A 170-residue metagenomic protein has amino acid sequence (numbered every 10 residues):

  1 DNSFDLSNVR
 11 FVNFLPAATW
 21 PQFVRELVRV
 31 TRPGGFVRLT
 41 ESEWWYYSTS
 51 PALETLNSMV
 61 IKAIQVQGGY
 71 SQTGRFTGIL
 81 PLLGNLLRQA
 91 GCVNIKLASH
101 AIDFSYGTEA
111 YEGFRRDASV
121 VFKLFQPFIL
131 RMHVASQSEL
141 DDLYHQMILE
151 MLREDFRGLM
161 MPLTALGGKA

Functional and structural regions predicted by a protein language model:
D1, L15-A17: Short conserved loop adjoining the S-adenosyl-L-methionine
D1-S7: A short acidic, Gly/Pro-enriched loop at the edge of an enzyme's catalytic core that lines a small-molecule cofactor
N8-V12: A short beta-strand submotif of the Rossmann-like class I SAM-dependent methyltransferase core that lines
F14, F36-V121, F128-L130: Conserved catalytic/acceptor-binding region of the Class I
P21-F36: A short glycine-rich, Lys/Arg-flanked "PGG" loop and its adjoining helix->strand segment in the class I
R25, R75, L82, L149-E154: Eukaryotic intrinsically disordered and solvent-exposed regulatory patches
V93-A170: Conserved Class I S-adenosyl-L-methionine
